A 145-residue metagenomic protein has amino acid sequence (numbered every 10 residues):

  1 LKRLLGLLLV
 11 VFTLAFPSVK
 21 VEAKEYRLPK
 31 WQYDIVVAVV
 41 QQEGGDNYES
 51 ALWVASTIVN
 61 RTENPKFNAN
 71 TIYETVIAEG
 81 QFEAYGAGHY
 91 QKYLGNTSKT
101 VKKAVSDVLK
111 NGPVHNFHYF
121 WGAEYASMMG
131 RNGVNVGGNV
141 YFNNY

Functional and structural regions predicted by a protein language model:
K2-L8: Sec-dependent signal peptide recognition, specifically the positively charged N-region followed immediately by
L9-T13: Hydrophobic membrane-insertion alpha-helices, especially the h-region of bacterial N-terminal signal peptides
L14-V21: C-terminal segment of classical bacterial N-terminal signal peptides
K24-Y145: Bacterial extracytoplasmic/cell-wall-associated proteins, especially those involved in peptidoglycan
